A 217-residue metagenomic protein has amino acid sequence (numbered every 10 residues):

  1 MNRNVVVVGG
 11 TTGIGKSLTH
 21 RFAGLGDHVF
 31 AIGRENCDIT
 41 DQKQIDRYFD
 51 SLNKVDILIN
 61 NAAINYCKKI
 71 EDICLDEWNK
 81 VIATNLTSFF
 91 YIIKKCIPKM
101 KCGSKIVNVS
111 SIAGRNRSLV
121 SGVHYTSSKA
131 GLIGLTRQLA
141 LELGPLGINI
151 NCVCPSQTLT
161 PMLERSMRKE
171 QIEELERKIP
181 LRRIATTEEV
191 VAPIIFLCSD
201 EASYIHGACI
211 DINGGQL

Functional and structural regions predicted by a protein language model:
T11, T19: N-terminal Rossmann NAD(P)H-binding glycine-rich loop of SDR-like oxidoreductase domains
K69-I70, E77-N79, Q171, L175: Substrate-binding pocket helix/loop in short-chain dehydrogenase/reductase
I73, R117-T126, Q138: Active-site loop-to-helix junction immediately N-terminal to the catalytic Tyr of the SDR YXXXK motif in Rossmann-fold
I93, S128, T136: Active-site helix of classical SDR
P98, L141-P145, S203: Alpha-helical segment proximal to the catalytic Tyr-Lys
K99, R183-I212: C-terminal substrate-recognition "lid" of short-chain dehydrogenase/reductases
S111: Residue(s) in the substrate-gating loop at a strand-loop-helix junction that position the organic substrate next
